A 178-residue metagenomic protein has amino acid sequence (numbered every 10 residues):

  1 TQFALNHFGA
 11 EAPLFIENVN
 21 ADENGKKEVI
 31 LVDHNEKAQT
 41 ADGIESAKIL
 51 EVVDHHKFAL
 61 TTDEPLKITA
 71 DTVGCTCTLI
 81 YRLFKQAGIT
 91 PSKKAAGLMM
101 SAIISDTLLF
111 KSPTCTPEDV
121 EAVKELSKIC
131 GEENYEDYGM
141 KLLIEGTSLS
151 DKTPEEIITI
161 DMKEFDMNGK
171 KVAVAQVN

Functional and structural regions predicted by a protein language model:
T1-N178: Replace "Mg2+/Mn2+-dependent" with "divalent metal-dependent
